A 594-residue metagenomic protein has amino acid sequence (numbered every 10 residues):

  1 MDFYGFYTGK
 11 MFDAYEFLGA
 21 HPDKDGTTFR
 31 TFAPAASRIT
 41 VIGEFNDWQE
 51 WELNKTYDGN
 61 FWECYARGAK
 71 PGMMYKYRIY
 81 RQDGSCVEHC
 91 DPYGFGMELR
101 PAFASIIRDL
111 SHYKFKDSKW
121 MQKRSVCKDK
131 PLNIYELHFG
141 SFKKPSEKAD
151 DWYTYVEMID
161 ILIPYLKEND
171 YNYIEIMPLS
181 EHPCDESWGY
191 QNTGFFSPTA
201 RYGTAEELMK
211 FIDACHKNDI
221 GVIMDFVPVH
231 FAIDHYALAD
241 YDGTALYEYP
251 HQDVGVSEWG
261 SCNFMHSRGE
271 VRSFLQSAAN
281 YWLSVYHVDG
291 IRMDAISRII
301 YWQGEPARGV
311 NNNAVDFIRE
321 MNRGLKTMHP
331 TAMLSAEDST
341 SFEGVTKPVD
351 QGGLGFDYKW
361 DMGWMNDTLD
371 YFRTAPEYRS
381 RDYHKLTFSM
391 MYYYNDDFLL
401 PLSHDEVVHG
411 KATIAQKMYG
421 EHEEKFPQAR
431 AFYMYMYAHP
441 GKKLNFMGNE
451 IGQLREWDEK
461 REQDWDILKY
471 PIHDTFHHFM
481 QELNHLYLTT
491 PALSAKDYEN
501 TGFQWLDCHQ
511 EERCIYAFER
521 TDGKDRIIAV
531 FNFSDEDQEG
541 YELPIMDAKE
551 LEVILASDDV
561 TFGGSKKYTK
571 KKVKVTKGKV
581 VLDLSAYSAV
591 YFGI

Functional and structural regions predicted by a protein language model:
M1-P131, Y155-L166, E424-F426, H439-N445 (+1 more regions): Carbohydrate-interacting/catalytic domains
A33, Y57, G68, H138-K143 (+8 more regions): Short, flexible loop/turn elements at secondary-structure junctions
N54, D185-G189, I233-D240, T346-K347 (+2 more regions): Short glycine-biased active-site loop of nucleotidyltransferases that positions the nucleotide triphosphate and helps
W120-D129, H138-V288, R292-V310, L582: Substrate-binding/active-site clefts of carbohydrate-active enzymes
I161-L162, E207, F211, V271-W282 (+4 more regions): Alpha-helical packing segments of well-folded alpha/beta enzyme cores
F195, T199-G203, H266, P306-V310 (+3 more regions): Short, contiguous acidic/charged loop-to-helix segments that flank catalytic cores in large enzymes
H287-D289, G304-K460, L488, S494 (+3 more regions): Conserved alpha/beta catalytic core and glycan-binding cleft of carbohydrate-active enzymes
